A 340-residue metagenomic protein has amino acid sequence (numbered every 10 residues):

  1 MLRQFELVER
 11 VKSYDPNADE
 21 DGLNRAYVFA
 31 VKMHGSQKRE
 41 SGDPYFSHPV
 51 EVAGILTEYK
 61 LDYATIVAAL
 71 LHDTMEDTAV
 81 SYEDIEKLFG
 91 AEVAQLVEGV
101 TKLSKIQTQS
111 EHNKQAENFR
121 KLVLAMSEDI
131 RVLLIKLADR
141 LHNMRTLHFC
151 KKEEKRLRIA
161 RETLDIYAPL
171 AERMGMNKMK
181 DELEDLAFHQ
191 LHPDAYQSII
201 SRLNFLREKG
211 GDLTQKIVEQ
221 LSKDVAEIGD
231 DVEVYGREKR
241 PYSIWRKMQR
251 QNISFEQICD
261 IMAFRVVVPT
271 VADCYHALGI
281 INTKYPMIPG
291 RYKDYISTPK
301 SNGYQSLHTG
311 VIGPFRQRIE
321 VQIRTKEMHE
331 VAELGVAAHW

Functional and structural regions predicted by a protein language model:
M1-N17, V31-R39, F46-E58, D62 (+7 more regions): Nucleic-acid processing machinery
V11-A26, Y82-V93: Short, mixed-charge amphipathic alpha-helical segments
Y27, T101, D139: Short, small-residue-rich loop/turn micro-motifs
V28, G54, Q95-E98: Generic alpha-helical structural context detector
H72-G99, M176: Hydrophobic or amphipathic alpha-helical targeting/insertion segments
A91-V93, V100-K102, E117, L124 (+1 more regions): Replace "Mg2+/Mn2+-dependent" with "divalent metal-dependent
E98, S104, L170: A short, conserved beta-to-alpha structural element at the edge of catalytic cores that scaffolds binding
